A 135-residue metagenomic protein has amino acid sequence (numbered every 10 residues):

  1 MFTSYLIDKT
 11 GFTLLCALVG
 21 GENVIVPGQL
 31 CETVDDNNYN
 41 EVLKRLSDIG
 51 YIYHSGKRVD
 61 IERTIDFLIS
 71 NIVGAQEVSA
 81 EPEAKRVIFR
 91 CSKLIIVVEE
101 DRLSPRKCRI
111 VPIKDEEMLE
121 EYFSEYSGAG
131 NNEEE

Functional and structural regions predicted by a protein language model:
M1-S47, Y53-H54: Short, amphipathic alpha-helical interface elements at domain boundaries that mediate macromolecular binding
F2-Y5, F12, F67, F89 (+1 more regions): Phenylalanine-focused residue identity feature
C16, N40-L43, D66, S70 (+1 more regions): Generic detector of well-ordered alpha-helical segments enriched in charged/polar residues, highlighting helical
A17-G21, D48-Y51, S70, G74 (+2 more regions): Generic surface-pattern signal
L46-I65, G128-E134: Short hydrophobic interaction/assembly module
Y53-I95, D101-E116: Accessory beta->alpha helical hairpin/"wing" motif in late/C-terminal subdomains of nucleic-acid enzymes
R90-C91, E133-E135: Intrinsically disordered, acidic Ser/Thr/Pro-rich low-complexity regulatory segments
V111-E134: Compact, glycine/acidic-enriched structural inserts
